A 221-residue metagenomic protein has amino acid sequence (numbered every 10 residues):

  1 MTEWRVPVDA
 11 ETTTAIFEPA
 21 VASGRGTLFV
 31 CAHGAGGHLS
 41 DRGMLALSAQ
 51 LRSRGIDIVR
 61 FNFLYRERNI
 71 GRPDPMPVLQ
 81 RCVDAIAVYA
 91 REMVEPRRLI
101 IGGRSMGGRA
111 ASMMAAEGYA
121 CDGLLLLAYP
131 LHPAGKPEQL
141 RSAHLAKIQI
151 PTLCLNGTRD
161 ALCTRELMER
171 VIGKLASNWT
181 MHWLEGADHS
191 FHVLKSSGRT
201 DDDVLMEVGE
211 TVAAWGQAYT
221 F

Functional and structural regions predicted by a protein language model:
W4-R98, F191-G198: Serine-hydrolase catalytic machinery in alpha/beta-hydrolase-like enzymes
V30-G34, A128, N156: The conserved beta1-alpha1 loop
M44, R141, I150, C163-I172: Short alpha-helix in the alpha/beta-hydrolase fold that links the catalytic acid
V83-I148: Primarily recognizes the serine-hydrolase "nucleophile elbow" in alpha/beta-hydrolase and SGNH/GDSL folds
I148-Q149, C154-N156, D160: Short beta-strand/loop motif that positions the catalytic acidic residue of the alpha/beta-hydrolase fold
T158-C163, H189-S190: Acidic catalytic loop of the alpha/beta-hydrolase fold
K174-V193: Catalytic histidine neighborhood in serine/cysteine hydrolases with alpha/beta-hydrolase-type architecture
S196-F221: Catalytic active-site module of serine/aspartate enzymes centered on a nucleophile-bearing elbow/loop
